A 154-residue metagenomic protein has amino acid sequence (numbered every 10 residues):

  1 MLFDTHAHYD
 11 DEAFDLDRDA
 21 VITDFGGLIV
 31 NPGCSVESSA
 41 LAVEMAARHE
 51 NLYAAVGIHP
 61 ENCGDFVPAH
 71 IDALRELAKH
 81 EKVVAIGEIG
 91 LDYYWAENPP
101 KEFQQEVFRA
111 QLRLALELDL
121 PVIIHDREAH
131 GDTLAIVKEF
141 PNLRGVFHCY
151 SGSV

Functional and structural regions predicted by a protein language model:
M1-V154: Mid-domain alpha/beta scaffold segments of enzyme catalytic cores
